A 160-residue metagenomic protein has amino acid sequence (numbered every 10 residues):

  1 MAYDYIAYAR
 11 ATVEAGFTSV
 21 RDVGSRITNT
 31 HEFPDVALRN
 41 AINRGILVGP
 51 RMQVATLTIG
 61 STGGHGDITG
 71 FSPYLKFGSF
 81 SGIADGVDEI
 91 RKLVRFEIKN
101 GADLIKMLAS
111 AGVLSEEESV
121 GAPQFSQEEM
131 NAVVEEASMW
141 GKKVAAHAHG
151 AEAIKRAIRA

Functional and structural regions predicted by a protein language model:
M1-K142: Divalent-metal coordination cores built from histidine and acidic residues
L93, E152-A153: Short acidic active-site motifs
A145-G150: Glycine-rich beta-to-alpha transition loops that act as phosphate-gripper elements at the mouths of alpha/beta enzyme
R159-A160: Glycine-enriched alpha-helix->loop->beta-strand junction motifs that scaffold or abut catalytic
